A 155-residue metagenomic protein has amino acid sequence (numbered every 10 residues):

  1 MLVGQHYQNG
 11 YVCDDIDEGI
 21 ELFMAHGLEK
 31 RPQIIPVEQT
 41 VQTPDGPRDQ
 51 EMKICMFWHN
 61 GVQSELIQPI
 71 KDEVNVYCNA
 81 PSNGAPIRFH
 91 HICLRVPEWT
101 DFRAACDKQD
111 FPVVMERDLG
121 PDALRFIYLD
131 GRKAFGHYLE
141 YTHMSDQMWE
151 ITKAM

Functional and structural regions predicted by a protein language model:
M1-V3, Y7-V12, H26, P32-P69 (+1 more regions): Accessory recognition modules or surfaces
H6-D14, C55-V62, N79-E98: Vicinal oxygen chelate
Y11, M56, E65, R103-M155: Vicinal oxygen chelate
I16-D17, Q50, W99: Generic non-transmembrane alpha-helix signal with a bias for helix starts/N-cap capping motifs
G19-M24, C106: Conserved active-site tyrosine of GNAT-family acetyltransferases
A25-K30, Q109-V113: Conserved acetyl-CoA-binding loop of GNAT-fold acetyltransferases
Q33-D49, D72-G84, F89, L119-L124 (+1 more regions): A cross-kingdom feature marking solvent-exposed beta-strand/loop segments within repeated, beta-rich binding/scaffold
